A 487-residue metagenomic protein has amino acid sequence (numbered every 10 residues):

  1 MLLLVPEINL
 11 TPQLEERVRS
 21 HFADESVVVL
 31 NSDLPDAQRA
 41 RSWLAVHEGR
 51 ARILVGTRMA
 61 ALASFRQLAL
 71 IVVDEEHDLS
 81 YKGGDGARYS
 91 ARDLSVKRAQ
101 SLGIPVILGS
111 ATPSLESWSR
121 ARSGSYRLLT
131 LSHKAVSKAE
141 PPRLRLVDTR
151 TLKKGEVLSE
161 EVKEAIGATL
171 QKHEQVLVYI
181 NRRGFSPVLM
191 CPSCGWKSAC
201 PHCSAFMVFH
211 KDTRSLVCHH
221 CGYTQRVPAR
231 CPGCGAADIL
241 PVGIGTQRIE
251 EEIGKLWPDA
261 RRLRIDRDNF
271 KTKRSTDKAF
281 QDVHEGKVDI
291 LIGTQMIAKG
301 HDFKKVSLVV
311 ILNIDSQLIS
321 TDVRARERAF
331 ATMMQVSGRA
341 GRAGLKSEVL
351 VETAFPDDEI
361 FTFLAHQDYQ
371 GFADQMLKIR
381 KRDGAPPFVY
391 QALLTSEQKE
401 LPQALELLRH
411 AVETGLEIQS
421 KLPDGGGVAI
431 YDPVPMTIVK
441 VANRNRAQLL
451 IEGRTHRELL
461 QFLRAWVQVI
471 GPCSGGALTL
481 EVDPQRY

Functional and structural regions predicted by a protein language model:
M1-L405, R409, E417, D424 (+4 more regions): Inter-lobe coupling/hinge segments of SF2-like helicase ATPases
L407-E413, Q461-V469: Short amphipathic alpha-helices in soluble, non-transmembrane regions that often serve as interface/regulatory elements
K421-A429, V469-P484: Conserved short beta-strand edge segments in small beta-sheet-based binding/regulatory domains
A429-K440: Short edge beta-strands and adjacent turn/loop segments
A442-N445: Basic/aromatic recognition patch in beta-strand/loop cores that engages polyanionic ligands
E452: Short, flexible active-site recognition loops that position polar ligands and cofactors
